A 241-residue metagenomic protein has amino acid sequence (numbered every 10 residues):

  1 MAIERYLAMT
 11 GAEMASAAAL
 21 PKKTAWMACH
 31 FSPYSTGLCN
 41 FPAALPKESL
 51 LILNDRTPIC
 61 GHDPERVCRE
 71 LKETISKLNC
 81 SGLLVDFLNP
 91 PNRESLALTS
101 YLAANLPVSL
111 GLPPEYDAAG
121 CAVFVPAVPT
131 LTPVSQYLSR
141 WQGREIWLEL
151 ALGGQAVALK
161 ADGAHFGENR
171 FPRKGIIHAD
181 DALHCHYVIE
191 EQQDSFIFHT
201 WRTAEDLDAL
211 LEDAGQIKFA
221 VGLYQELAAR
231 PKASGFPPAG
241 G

Functional and structural regions predicted by a protein language model:
A2-G120: Chitinase-like catalytic core of GlcNAc-active glycosidases
L45-E48, K77-C80, L102-L106, R140-E145 (+1 more regions): A structural motif corresponding to the C-terminal end of an alpha-helix and its immediate exit/capping segment
P58, P90, L152-Q155, Q225-A228: Short, solvent-exposed loop/turn segments at secondary-structure junctions
L84-D86, S109-G111, F124, W147-A151 (+1 more regions): A structural signal for short, well-ordered beta-strand segments and their strand-loop junctions that often border
A97-S100, A104-V108, Q136-A158: Active-site region of glycoside hydrolase catalytic domains
P114-P129, Q155-F166, P231: Substrate-binding cleft/loops of secretory-pathway carbohydrate-active enzymes
E145-W147, L152-L207: Glycan-binding loop/region signatures in secreted carbohydrate-active enzymes
A214-P237: Acidic/aromatic/glycine-rich contiguous surface patches that form carbohydrate-binding/processing clefts and analogous
